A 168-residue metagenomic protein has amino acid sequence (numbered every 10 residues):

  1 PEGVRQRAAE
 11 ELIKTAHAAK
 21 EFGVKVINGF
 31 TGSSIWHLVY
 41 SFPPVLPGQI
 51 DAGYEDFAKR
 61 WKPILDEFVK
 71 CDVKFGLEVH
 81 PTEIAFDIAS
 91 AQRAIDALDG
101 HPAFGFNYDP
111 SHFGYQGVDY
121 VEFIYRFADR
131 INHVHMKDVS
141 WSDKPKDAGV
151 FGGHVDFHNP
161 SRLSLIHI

Functional and structural regions predicted by a protein language model:
P1-E2, I131: A broad structural signal for short, well-ordered beta-strand segments within beta-sheet-rich domains
E2-F106: Active-site acidic/histidine proton-transfer and metal-coordination neighborhood in alpha/beta enzyme cores
I35, A85, Q116, S142-P145: Active-site-proximal flexible loops/turns
L77, F106-S111, M136-K137: Active-site flanking residues adjacent to catalytic metal/cofactor-binding acidic residues
T82-I88, S111-V121: Active-site glycine- and acidic-residue-rich loops that bind and position anionic ligands or nucleotide-like cofactors
Y120-R162: Aromatic-lined glycan-binding groove of carbohydrate-active enzymes
I166-I168: Conserved small/polar residues in nucleotide/adenosyl-binding loops
